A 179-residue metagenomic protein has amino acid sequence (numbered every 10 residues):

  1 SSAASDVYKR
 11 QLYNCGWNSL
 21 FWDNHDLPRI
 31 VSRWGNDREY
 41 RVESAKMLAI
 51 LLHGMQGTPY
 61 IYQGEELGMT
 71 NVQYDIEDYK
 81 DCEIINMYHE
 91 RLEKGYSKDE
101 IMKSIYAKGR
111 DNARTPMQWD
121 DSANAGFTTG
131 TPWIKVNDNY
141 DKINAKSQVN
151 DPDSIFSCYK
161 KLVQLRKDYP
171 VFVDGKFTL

Functional and structural regions predicted by a protein language model:
S1-L179: Active-site and adjacent substrate-binding regions of carbohydrate-active enzymes
